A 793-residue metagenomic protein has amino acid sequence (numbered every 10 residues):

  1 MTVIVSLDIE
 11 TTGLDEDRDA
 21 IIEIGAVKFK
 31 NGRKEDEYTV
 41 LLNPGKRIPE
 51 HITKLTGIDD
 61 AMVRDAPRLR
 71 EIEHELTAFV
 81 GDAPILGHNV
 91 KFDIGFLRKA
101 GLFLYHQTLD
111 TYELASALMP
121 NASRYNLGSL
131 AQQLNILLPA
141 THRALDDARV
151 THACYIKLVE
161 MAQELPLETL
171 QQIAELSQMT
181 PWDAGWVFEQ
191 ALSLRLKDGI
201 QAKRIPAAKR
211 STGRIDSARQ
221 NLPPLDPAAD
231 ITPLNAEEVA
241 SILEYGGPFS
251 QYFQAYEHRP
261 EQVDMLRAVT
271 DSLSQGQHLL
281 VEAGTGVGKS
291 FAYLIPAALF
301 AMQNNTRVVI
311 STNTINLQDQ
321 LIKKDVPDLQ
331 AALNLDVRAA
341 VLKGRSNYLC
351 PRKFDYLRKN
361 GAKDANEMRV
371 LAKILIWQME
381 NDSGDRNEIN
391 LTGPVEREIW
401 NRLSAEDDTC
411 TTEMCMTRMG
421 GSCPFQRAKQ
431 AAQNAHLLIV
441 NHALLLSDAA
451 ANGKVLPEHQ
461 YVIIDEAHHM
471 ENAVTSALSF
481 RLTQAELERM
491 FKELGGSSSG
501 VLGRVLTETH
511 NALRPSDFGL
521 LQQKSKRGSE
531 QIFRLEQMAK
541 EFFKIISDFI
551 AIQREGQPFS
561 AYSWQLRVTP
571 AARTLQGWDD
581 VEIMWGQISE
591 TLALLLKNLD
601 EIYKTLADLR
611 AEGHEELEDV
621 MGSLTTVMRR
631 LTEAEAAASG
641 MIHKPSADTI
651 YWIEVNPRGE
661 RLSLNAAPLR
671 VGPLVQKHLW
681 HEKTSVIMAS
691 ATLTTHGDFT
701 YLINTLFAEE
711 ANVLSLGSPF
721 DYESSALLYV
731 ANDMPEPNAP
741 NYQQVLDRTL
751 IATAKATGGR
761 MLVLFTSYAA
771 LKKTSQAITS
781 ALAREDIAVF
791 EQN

Functional and structural regions predicted by a protein language model:
M1-Q107, E113, P120-H142: Conserved non-catalytic scaffold segment of RNase H-like nuclease domains
G81-F96, A100, P120-L194: Acidic, Mg2+-coordinating catalytic module of metal-dependent nucleases/exonucleases that use a two-metal-ion mechanism
I215-P227, A236-G247, N305-H436, K492 (+2 more regions): A substrate-engagement module of RecA-like helicase motors
P233-V281: Conserved pre-motif I regulatory segment
Q275-P296: Walker A/P-loop
Y293, L299, D319, D407-L437 (+2 more regions): Signature of the SF2 helicase/ATPase Hel1-core->accessory helical subdomain module
N401-H436, L446-G453, I588-M734, N741-R748 (+2 more regions): A contiguous, basic/glycine-rich beta-loop/short-helix subdomain that forms a polymer-engagement track
Y768-E791: Conserved helicase motor "Helicase C" RecA-like lobe of SF1/SF2 P-loop NTPases
